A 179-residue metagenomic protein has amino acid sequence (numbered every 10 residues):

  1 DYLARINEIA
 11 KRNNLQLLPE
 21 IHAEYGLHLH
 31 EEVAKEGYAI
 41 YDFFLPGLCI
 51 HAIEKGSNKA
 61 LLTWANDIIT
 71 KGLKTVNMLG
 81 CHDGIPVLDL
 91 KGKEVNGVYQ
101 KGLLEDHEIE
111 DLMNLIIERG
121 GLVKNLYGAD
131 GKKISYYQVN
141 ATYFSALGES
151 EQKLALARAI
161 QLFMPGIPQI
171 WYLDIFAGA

Functional and structural regions predicted by a protein language model:
D1-A179: Active-site and adjacent substrate-binding regions of carbohydrate-active enzymes
